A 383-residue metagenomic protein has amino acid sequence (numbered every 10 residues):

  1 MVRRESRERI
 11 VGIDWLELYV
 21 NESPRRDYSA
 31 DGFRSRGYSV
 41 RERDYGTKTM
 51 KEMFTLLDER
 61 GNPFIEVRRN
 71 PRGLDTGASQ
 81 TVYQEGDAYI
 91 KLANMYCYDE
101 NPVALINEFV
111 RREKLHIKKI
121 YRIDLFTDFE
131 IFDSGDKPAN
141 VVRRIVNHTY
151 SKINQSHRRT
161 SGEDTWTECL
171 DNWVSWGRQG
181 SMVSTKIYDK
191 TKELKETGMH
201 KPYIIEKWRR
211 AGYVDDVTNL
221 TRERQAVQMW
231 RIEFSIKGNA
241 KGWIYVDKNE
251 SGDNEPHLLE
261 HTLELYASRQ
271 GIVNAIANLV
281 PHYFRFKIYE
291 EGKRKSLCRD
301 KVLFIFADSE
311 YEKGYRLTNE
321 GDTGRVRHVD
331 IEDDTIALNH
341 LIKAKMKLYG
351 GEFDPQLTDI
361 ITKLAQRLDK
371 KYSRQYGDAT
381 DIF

Functional and structural regions predicted by a protein language model:
M1-D322, H340, A344-F383: Structured, helix-rich domain cores that form ligand/interaction pockets
R325-I331: Helix-turn-helix DNA-binding segment
